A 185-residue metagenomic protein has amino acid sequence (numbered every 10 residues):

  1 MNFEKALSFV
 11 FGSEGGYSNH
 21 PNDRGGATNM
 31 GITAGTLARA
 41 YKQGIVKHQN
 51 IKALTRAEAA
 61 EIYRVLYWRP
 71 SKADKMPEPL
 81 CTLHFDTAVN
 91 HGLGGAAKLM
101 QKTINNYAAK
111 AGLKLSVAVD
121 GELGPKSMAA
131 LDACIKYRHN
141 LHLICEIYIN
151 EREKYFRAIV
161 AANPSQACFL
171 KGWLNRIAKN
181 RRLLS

Functional and structural regions predicted by a protein language model:
M1-S185: Cell-wall polysaccharide-cleaving catalytic domain and substrate-binding groove, primarily in peptidoglycan/chitin
